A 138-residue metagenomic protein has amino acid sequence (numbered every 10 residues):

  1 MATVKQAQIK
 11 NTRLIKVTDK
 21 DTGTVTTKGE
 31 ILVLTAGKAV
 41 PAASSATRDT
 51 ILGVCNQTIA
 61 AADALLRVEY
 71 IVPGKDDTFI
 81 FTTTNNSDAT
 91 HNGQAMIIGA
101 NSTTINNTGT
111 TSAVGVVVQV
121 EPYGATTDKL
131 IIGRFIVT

Functional and structural regions predicted by a protein language model:
M1-T138: Surface-exposed, low-hydrophobicity beta-strand/loop segments enriched in small/polar/acidic residues
